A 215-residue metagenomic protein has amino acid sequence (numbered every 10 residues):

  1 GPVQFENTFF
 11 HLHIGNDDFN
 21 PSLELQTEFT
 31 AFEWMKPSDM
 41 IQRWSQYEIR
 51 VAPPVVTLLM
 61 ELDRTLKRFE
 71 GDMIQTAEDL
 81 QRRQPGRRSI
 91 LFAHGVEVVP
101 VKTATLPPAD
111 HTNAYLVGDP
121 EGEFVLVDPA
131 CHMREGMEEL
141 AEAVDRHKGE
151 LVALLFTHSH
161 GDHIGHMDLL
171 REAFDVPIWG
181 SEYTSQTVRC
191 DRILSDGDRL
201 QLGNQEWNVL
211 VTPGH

Functional and structural regions predicted by a protein language model:
Q4-F10, E97, H111-Y115, N208: Short beta-strand micro-motifs in enzyme catalytic cores
E6-I14, P21-I49: NUDIX/MutT-family hydrolases
F9-H11, F32-W34, A114-L116, L126 (+1 more regions): Conserved hydrophobic/aromatic beta-strand scaffold that supports enzyme active sites
S38-Q42, R50, P54-P100: Accessory terminal helices/loops
H94-K102, W179-S181, Q205: Short Pro/Gly-enriched beta-strand edge/turn motifs at strand-loop
V96-H147: Conserved beta-strand hairpin/beta-sheet module of binuclear metal-dependent hydrolase folds, prominently
P100, L116, G197-H215: Core dinuclear metal-dependent hydrolase active-site scaffold
D110-H111, C131-N208: Active-site HxH/HxHxD metal-binding segment of metal-dependent hydrolases
